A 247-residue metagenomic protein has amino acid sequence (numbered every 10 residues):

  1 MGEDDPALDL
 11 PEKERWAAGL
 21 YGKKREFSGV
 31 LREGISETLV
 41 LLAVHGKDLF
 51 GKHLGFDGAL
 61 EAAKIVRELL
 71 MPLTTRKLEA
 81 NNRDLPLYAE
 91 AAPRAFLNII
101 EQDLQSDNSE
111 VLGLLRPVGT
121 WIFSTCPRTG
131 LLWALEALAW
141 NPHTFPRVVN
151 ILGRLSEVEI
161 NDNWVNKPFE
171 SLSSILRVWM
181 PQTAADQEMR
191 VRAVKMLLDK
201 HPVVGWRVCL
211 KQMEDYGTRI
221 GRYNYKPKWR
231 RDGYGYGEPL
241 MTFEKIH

Functional and structural regions predicted by a protein language model:
M1-H247: Non-catalytic all-alpha helical scaffold/repeat segments
